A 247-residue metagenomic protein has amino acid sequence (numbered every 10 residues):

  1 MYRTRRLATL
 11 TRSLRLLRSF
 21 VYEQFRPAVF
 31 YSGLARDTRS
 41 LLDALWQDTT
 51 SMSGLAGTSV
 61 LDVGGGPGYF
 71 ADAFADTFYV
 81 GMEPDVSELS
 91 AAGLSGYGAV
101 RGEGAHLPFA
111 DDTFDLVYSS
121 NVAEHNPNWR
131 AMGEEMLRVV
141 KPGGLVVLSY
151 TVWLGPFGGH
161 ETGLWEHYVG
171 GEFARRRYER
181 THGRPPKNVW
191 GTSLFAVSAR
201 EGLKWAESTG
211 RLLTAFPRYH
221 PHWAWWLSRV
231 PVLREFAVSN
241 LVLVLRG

Functional and structural regions predicted by a protein language model:
M1-H106, Y118, G133, F195 (+2 more regions): Conserved N-terminal segment of class I S-adenosyl-L-methionine
P67, V86, A123, L154-G155: Alpha-helix N-cap/helix-start and coil->helix boundary motif
R101, V122-A123, Y150: Alpha-helical architecture
L116-P127: A short SAM/SAH-binding and catalytic strip from SAM-dependent methyltransferases
P127-E135, K141, L145-R246: S-adenosyl-L-methionine-dependent methyltransferase catalytic module, highlighting the catalytic core
